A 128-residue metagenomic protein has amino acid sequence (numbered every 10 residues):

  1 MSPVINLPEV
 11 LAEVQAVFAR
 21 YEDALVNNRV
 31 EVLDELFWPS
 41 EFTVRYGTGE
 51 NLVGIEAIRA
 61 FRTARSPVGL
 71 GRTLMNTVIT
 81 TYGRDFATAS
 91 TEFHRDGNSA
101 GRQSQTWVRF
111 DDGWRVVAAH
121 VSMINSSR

Functional and structural regions predicted by a protein language model:
M1-L36, S40, S127-R128: Short, low-complexity N-terminal intrinsically disordered segments enriched in polar/charged residues
S2-P3, V10-E13, T48, E56-A100: Surface-exposed, charged secondary-structure patches
V17, R29-V32, F61-R62, M75 (+1 more regions): Hydrophobic alpha-helical segments typical of transmembrane helices and their membrane-interface/capping positions
Y21, L33-D34, F42, G54 (+3 more regions): Hydrophobic pocket/interface hotspot
A24, N51, G97: Acidic-and-aromatic substrate-binding clefts and catalytic sites of carbohydrate-active enzymes
F37-W38, F93-R95, H120-M123: Short beta-strand segments enriched in hydrophobic/aromatic residues within well-folded beta-rich domains
T88, A100-R128: Short beta-strand edge/turn micro-motifs at domain boundaries
